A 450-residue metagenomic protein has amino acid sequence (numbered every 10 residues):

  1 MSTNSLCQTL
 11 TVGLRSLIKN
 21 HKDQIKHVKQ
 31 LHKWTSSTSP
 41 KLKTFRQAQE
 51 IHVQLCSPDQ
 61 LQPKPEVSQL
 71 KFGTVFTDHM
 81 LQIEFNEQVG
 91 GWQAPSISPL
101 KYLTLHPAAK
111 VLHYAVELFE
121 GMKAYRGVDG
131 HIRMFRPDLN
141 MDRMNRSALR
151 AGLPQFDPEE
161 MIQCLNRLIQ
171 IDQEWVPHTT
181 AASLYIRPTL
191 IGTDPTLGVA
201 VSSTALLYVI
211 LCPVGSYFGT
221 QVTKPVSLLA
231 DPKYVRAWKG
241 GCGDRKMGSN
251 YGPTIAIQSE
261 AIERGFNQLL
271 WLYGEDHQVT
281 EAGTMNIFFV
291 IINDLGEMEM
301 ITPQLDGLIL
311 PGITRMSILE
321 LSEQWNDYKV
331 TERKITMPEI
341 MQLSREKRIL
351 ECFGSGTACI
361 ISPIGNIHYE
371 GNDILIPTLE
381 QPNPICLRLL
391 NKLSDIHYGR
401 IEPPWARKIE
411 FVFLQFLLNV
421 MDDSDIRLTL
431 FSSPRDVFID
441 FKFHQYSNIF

Functional and structural regions predicted by a protein language model:
S2-H21, I25-L168, T189, T196-F450: Helix-start/capping segments and mature chain N-termini
I171: Short alpha-helical functional segments enriched in proximate histidine and acidic residues
P177-R187, I191: Extended, Lys/Arg-enriched charged tracts that mediate electrostatic binding to polyanionic substrates
